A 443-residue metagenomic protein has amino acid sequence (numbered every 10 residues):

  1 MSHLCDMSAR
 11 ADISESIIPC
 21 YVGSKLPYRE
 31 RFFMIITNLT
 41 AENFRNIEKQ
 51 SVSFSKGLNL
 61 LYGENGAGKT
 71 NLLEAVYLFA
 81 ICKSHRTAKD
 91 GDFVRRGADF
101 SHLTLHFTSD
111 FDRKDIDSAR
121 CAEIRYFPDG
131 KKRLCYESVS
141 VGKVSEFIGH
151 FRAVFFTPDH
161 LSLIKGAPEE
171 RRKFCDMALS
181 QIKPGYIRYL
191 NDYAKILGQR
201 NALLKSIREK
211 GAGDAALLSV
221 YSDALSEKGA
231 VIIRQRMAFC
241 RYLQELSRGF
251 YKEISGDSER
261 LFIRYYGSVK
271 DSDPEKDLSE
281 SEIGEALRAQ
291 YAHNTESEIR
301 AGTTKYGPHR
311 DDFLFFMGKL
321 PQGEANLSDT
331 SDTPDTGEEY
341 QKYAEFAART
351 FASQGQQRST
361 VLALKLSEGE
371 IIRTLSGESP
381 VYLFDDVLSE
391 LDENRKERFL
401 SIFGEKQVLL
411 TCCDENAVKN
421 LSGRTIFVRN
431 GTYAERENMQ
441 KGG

Functional and structural regions predicted by a protein language model:
L4-A9, V22: Short hydrophobic alpha-helical segments enriched in small aliphatic residues
Y21-E64, A212-E227, V231-P380, E390 (+5 more regions): Conserved NTPase motor "head" modules and their coupling/switch loops across ABC/AAA+ ATPases, GTPases, and GHKL ATPases
K69: Conserved lysine of the Walker
Y77: Helix-to-loop junction immediately C-terminal to a conserved catalytic motif
A80-E170, L179-I182, Y186, R248-G249 (+2 more regions): Nucleotide-state sensing region of NTPase/ATPase domains
V141, E146-H150, T157-D223, E227: A conserved P-loop NTPase coupling/switch region
D385-V387: Walker B catalytic acidic pair
